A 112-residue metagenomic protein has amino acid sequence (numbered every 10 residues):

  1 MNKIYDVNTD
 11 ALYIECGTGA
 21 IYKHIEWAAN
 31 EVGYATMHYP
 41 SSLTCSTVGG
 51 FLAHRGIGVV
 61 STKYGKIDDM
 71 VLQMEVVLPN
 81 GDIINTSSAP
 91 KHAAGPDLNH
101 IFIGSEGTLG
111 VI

Functional and structural regions predicted by a protein language model:
N2-I112: FAD-binding subdomain of flavoenzyme oxidoreductases
